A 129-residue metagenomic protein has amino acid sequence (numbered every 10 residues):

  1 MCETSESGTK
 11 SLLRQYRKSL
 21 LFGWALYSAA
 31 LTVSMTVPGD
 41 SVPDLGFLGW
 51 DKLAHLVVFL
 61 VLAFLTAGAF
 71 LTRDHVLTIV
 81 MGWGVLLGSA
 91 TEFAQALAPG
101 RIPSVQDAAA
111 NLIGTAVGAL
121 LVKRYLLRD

Functional and structural regions predicted by a protein language model:
C2-A67: "…centered on the first transmembrane helix and the immediately adjacent amphipathic helix/loop
Y16-S19, T72-M81, S104-V105: Membrane-helix interface segments
A25, L56, V61, M81-S89 (+2 more regions): Residue-level signature of the transmembrane alpha-helical core of multi-pass small-molecule transporters
Y27-M35, A63-F64, G84-T91, T115 (+1 more regions): Alpha-helical transmembrane segments of multi-pass membrane proteins
V37-G39, L71, P99, L126: Short helix-capping/hinge motifs at transmembrane helix termini and TM-loop junctions
D40-W50, G88-V117: Interfacial helix-loop-helix junctions of multi-pass membrane proteins
V57-T72, T115-L126: Membrane-interfacial alpha-helical segments at the cytosolic side of multi-pass membrane proteins
I79-L87, Q106, L121-D129: Extended, folded domain segments that form the structural surfaces/walls around functional sites
